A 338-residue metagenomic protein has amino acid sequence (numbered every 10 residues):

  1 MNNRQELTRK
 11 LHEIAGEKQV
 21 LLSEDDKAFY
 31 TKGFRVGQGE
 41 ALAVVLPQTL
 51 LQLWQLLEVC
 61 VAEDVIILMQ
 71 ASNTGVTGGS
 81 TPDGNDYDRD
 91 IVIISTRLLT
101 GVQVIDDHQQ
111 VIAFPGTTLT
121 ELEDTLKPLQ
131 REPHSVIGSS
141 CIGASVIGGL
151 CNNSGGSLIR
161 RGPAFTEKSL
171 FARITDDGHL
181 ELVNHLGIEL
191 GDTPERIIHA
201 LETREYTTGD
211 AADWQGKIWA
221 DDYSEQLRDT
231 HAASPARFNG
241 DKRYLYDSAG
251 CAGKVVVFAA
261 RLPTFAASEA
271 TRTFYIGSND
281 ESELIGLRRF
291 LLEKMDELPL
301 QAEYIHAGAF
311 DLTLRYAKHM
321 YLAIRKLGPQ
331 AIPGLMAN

Functional and structural regions predicted by a protein language model:
M1-A62, T74-I112, G138, L262 (+1 more regions): N-terminal flexible segment immediately upstream of the FAD-binding catalytic core in FAD-dependent oxidoreductases
A15, A62-V65, Q130-P133, L292-Q301: A common structural junction motif
T49, T74, Q110, T117-L122 (+1 more regions): Short, structural beta-strand-to-alpha-helix junction motif
V92-I93, L122, L129-E132, G148-G149: Hydrophobic or amphipathic alpha-helical targeting/insertion segments
S135-E283: FAD-binding subdomain of flavoenzyme oxidoreductases
V257, R261-A266, A270-N338: C-terminal substrate-recognition/cap domain of FAD-linked oxidoreductases
